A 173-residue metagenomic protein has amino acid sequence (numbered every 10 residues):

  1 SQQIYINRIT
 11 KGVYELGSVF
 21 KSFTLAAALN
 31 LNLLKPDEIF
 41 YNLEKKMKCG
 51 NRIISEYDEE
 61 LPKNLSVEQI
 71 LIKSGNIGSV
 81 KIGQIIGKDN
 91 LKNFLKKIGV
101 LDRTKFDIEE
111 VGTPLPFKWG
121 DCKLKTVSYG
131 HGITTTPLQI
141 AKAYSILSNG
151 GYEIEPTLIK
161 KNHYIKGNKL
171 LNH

Functional and structural regions predicted by a protein language model:
S1-S18, F23-H173: Beta-lactam-recognizing serine transpeptidase/beta-lactamase-like catalytic domain environment
